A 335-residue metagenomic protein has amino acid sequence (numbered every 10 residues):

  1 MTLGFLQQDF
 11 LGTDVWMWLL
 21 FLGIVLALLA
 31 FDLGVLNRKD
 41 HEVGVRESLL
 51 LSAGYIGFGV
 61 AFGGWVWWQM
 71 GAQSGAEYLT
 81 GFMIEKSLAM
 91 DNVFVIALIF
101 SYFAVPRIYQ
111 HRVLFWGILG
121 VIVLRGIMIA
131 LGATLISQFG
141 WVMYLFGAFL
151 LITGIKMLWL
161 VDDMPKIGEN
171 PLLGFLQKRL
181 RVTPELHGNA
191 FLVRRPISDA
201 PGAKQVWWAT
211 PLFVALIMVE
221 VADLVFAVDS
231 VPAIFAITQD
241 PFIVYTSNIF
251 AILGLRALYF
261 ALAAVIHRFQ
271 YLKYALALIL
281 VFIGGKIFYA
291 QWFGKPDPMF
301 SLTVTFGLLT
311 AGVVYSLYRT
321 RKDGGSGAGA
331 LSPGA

Functional and structural regions predicted by a protein language model:
M1-A335: Multi-pass alpha-helical transmembrane bundle typical of ion/small-solute transporters and intramembrane aspartyl
